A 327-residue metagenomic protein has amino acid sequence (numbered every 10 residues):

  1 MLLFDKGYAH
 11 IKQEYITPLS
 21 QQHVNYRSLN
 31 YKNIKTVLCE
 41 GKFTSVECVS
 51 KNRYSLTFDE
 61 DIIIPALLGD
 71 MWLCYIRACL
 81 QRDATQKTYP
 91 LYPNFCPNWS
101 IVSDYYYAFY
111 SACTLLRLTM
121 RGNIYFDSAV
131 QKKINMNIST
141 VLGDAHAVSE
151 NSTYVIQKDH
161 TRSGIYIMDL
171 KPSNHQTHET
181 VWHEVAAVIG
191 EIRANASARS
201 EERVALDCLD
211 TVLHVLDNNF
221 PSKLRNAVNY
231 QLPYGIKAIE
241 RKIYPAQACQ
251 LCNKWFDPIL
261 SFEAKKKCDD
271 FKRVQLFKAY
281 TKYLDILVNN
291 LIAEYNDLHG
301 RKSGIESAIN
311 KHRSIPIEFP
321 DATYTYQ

Functional and structural regions predicted by a protein language model:
M1-Q327: Terminal alpha-helical segments
